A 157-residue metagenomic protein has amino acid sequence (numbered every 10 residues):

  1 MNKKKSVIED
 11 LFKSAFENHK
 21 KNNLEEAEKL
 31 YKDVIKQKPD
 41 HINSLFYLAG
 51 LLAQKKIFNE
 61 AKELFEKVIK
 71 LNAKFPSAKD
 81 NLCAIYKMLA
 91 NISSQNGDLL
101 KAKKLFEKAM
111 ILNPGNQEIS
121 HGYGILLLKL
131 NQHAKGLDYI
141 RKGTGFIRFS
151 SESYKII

Functional and structural regions predicted by a protein language model:
K20, Q54-K55, M88, I92-Q95 (+1 more regions): Register position in tetratricopeptide repeats
D33-K36, K67-K70, E107-I111, T144-G145: Conserved structural position within tetratricopeptide repeats
